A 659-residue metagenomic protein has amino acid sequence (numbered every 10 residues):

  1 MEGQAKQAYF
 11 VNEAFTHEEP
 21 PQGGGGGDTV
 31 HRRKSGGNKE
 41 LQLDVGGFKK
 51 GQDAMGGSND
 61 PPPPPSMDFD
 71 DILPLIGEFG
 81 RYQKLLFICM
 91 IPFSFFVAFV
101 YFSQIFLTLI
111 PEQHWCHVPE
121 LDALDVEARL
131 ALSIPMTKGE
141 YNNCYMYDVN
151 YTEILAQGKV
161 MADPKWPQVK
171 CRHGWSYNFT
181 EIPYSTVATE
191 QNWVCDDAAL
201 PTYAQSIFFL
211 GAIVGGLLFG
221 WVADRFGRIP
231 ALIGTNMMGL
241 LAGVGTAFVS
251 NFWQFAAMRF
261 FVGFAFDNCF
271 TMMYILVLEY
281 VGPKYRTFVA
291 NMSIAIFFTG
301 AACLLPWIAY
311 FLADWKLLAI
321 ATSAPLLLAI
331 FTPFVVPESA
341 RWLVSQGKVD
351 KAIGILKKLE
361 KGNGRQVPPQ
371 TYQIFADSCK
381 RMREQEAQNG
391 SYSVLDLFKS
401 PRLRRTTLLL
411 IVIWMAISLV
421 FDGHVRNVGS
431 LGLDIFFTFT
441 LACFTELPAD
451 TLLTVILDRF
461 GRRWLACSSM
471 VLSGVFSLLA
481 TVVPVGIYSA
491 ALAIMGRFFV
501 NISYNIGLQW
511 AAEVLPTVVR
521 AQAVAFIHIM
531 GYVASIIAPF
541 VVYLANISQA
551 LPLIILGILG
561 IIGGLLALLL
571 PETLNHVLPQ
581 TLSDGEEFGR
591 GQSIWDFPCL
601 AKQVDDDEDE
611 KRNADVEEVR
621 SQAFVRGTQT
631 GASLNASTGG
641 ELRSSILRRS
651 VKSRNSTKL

Functional and structural regions predicted by a protein language model:
E2-G3, E19, L41, I110-W166 (+3 more regions): Central mid-sequence intracellular linker of multi-pass
P61-K84, P135-T202, G362-R426, S430-L431 (+1 more regions): Flexible cytoplasmic loops linking transmembrane helices in multi-pass membrane transporters
F93-Y101, F209-A212, F266-T271, V281-V336 (+4 more regions): Glycine-rich segments within core transmembrane alpha-helices of 12-TM secondary carriers
A98, F102, R259, I294 (+2 more regions): C-terminal transmembrane bundle
P111, V222, I308, I456 (+1 more regions): Hydrophobic alpha-helical transmembrane and interfacial-helix anchor sites in secondary transporters
R225-T235, F288, D458-M470: Cytoplasmic membrane-interface "Motif A"-like loop-to-helix N-cap segments of 12-TM Major Facilitator Superfamily
G227, F248-W253, A265, L312 (+1 more regions): Helix-breaking motifs and short loop linkers at transmembrane-helix boundaries and internal kinks in secondary membrane
G245-T246, V262, C269, P333 (+3 more regions): MFS-fold secondary transporters
